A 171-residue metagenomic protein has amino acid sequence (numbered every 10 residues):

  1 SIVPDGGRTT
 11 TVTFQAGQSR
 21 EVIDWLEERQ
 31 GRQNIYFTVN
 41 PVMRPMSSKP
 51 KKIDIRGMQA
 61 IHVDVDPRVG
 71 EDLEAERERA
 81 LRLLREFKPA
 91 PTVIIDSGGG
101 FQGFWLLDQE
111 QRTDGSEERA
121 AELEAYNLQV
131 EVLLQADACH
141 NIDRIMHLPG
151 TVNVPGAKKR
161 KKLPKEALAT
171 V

Functional and structural regions predicted by a protein language model:
S1-G99, L107-A125, V132: Signature for HUH/AEP ssDNA processing cores
W105-Q109, P149-G150: Short, structured patches in soluble enzyme cores that scaffold and shape functional sites
V132-V171: Catalytic "initiation/cleavage/transfer" segments centered on a nucleophilic residue and adjacent nucleic-acid-engaging
